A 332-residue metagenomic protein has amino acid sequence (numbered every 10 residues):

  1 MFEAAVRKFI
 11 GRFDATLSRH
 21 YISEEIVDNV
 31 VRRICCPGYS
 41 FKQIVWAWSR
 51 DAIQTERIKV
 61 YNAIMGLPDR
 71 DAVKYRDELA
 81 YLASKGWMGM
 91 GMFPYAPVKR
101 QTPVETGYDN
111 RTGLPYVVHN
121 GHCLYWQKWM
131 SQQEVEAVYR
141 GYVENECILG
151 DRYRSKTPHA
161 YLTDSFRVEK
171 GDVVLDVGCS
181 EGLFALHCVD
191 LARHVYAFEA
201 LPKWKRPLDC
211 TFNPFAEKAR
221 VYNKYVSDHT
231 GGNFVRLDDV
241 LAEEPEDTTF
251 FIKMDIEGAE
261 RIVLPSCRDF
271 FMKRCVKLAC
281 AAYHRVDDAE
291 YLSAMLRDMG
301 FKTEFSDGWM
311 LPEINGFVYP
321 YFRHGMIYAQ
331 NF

Functional and structural regions predicted by a protein language model:
M1-F332: Phosphate/nucleotide-binding beta-alpha loop and adjacent structural elements of enzyme active sites
